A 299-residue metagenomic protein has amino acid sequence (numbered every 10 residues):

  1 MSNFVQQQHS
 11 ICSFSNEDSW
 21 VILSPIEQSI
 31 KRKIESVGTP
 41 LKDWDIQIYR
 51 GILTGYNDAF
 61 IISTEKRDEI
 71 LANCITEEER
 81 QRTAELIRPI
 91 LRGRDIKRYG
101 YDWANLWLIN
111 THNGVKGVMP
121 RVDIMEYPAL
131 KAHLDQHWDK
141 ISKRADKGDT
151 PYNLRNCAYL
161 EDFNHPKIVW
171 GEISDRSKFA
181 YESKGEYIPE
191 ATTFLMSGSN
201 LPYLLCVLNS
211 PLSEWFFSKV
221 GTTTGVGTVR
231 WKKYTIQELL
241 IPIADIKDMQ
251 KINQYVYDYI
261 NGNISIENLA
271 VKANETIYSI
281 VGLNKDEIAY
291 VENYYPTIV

Functional and structural regions predicted by a protein language model:
N3-M249, S279, T297: Polybasic, glycine- and aromatic-enriched phosphate-binding surface used to engage nucleic acids
Q136, Q254-D258, Y294: Residues within well-ordered alpha-helical secondary structure of globular protein domains
Y203, K251-Q254, Y290: Short, solvent-exposed alpha-helical surface patches in well-structured domains
G225-G227, L269-A270, I288: Juxtamembrane/interface motifs at transmembrane-helix termini
T235-V281: Extended amphipathic alpha-helical segments enriched in small hydrophobics
K272-V299: Conserved AMP-binding
